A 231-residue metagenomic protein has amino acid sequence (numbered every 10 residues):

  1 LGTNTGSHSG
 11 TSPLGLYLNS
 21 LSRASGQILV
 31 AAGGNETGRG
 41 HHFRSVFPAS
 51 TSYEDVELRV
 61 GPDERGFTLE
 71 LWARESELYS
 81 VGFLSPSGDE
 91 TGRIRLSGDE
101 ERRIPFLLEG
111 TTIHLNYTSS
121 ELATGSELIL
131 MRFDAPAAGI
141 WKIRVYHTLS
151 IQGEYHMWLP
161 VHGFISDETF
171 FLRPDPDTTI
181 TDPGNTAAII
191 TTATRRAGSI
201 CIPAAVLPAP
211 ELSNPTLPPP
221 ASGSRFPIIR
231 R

Functional and structural regions predicted by a protein language model:
L1, I28-A32, I190-A193: Structural recognition of the beta-strand scaffold that forms the well-ordered cores of secreted hydrolase catalytic
L1-T11, A32-G33, R144-S150: Short acidic, glycine-rich surface-loop motifs adjacent to enzyme active sites
P13-G26: Catalytic-core regions built around general acid/base machinery
R39-L128, D134, V145-Y146, L172-R231: Extracellular S/T/G-rich loop segment that most often corresponds to the catalytic His/Ser-adjacent loop
E77-Y79, W141, G153: Short beta-strand/loop motifs in extracellular/secreted proteins, especially within beta-sandwich accessory domains
I129, S150-H162: Edge beta-strands of jelly-roll/beta-sandwich modules across compartments, strongly enriched in secreted/luminal
P136-I140, S150: Regulatory and partner-binding modules of innate immune sensors/adaptors
L159-F171: A short "linker-to-beta-strand initiation" element
